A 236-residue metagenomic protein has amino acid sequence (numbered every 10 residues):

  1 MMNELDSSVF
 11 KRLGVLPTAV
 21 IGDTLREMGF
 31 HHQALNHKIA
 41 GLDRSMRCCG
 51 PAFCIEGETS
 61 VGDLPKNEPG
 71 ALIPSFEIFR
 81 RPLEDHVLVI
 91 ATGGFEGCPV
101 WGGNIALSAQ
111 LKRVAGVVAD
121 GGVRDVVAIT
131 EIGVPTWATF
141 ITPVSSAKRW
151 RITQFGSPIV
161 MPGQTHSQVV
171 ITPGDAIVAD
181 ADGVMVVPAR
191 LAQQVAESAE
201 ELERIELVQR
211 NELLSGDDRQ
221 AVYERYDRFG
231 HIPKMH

Functional and structural regions predicted by a protein language model:
M2-P173, M185-H236: Feature captures the catalytic cores and cofactor-binding loops of soluble hydro-lyases/lyases that act on carboxylate
I177: C-terminal binding/interaction regions
D180-A181: Short acidic-glycine loop/turn motifs at beta-strand connectors
